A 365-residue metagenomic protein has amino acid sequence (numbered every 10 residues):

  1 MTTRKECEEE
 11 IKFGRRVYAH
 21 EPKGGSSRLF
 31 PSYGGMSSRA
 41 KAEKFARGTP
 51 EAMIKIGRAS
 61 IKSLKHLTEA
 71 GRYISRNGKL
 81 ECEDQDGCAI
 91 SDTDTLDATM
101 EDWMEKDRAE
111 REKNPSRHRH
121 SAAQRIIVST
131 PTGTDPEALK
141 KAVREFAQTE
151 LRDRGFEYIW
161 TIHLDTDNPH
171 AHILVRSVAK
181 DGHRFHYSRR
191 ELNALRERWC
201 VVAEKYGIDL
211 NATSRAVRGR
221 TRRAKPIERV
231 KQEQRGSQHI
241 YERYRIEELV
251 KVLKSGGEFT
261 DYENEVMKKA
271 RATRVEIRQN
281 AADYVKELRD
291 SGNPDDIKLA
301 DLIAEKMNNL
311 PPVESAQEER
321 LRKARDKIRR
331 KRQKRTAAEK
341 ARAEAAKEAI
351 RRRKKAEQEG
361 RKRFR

Functional and structural regions predicted by a protein language model:
M1-R365: N-terminal nicking endonuclease/strand-transfer module with a His-rich metal-binding environment and a catalytic Tyr
